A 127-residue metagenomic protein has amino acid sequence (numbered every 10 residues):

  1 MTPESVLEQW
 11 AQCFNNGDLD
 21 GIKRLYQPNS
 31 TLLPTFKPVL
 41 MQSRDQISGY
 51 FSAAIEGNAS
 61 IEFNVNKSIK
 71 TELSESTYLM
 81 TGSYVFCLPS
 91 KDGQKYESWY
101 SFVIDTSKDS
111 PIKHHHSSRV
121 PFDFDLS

Functional and structural regions predicted by a protein language model:
T2-S5, N15-D18, T31-S127: A beta-strand edge to alpha-helix "cap/lid" segment located at domain peripheries
Q9-W10: Generic hydrophobic alpha-helical segments
G21-I22: Solenoid-repeat scaffolds in large eukaryotic assemblies
Y26: Active-site-proximal loop/hinge segments that shape catalytic or ion-binding/gating pockets
